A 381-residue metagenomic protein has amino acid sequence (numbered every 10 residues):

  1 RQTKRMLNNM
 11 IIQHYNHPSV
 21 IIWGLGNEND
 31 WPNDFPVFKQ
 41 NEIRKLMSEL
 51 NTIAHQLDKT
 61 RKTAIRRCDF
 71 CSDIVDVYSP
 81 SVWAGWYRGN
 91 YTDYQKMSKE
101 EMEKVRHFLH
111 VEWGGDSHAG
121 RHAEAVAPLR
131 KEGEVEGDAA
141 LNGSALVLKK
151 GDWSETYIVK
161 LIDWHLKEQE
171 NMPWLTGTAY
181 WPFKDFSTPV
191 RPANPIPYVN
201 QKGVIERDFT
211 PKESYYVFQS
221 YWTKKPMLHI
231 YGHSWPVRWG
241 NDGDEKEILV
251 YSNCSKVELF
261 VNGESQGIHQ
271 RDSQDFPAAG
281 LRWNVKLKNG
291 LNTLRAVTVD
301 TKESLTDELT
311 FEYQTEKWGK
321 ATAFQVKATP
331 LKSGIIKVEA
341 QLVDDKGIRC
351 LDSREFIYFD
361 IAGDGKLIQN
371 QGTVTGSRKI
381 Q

Functional and structural regions predicted by a protein language model:
R1-F218, K225-W239, D272: Substrate-binding/catalytic cleft of secreted carbohydrate-active enzymes, primarily glycoside hydrolases
V217-H229, E312-T322: Proline/serine/threonine-rich low-complexity linkers at boundaries of modular beta-sandwich domains
I248-S252, G334-C350: Beta-strand-rich structural segments
E264-Q266, S353-K366: Short, well-ordered beta-strand segments
S273-R282, G376-Q381: Aromatic sugar-binding surface patches on proteins that engage polysaccharides or sugar-phosphate polymers
N284-L291: Surface-exposed, short loops/turns at beta-strand junctions within beta-sandwich domains
L291-D300, A340: Short, aromatic- and glycine-rich surface loops/edge beta-strands on solvent-exposed regions
K302-E316: Edge beta-strands of extracellular beta-sandwich domains
